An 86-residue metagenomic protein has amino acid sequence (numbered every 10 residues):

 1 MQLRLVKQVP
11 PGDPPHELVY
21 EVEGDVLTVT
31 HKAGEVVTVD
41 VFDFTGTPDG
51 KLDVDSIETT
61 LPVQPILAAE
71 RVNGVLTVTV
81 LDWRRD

Functional and structural regions predicted by a protein language model:
M1-D86: Cysteine-centric segments in proteins
